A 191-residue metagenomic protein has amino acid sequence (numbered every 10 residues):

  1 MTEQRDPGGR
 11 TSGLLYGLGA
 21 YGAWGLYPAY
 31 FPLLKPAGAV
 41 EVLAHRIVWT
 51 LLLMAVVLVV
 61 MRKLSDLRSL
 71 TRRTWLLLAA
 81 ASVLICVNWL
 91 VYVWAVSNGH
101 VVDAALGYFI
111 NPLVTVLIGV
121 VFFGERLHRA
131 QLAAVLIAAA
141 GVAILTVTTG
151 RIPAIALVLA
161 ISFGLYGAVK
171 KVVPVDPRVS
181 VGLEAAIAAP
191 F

Functional and structural regions predicted by a protein language model:
M1-E41, A140-V172: Glycine-/small-residue-enriched transmembrane alpha-helix faces in small-molecule transporters and effluxers
M1-G19, L52-L78, R129, V181 (+1 more regions): Membrane-interface interhelical linkers
L15, G19, H45-W49, V83 (+4 more regions): Hydrophobic residues within alpha-helical transmembrane segments of multi-pass solute transporters/permease subunits
G25, A55, S82, C86-L90 (+3 more regions): Hydrophobic/small/kink-forming positions within alpha-helical transmembrane segments of polytopic membrane proteins
L34, V42, A95-V96, V121-F123 (+2 more regions): Hydrophobic/aromatic residues within transmembrane alpha-helices of multi-pass small-molecule transporters
W49-L53, G107-V121, I187: Alpha-helical transmembrane segments of compact multi-pass small-molecule transporters, enriched in specific families
L67-V102, I144: Specific transmembrane alpha-helical segments of multi-pass solute transporters/efflux pumps, especially DMT/EamA
W94, P112-Q131: C-terminal transmembrane-helix exit sites in multi-pass transporters
